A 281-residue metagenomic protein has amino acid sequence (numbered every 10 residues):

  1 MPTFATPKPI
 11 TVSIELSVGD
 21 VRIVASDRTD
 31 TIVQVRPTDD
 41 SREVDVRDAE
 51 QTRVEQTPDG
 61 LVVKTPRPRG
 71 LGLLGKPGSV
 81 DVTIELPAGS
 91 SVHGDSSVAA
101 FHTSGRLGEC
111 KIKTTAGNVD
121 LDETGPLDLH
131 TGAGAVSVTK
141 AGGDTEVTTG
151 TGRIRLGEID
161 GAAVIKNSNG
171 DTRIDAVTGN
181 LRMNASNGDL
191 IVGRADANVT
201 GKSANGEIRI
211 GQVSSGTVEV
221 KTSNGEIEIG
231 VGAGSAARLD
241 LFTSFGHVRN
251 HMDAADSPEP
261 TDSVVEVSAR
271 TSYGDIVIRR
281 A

Functional and structural regions predicted by a protein language model:
M1-A281: Intrinsically disordered, low-complexity terminal regions
